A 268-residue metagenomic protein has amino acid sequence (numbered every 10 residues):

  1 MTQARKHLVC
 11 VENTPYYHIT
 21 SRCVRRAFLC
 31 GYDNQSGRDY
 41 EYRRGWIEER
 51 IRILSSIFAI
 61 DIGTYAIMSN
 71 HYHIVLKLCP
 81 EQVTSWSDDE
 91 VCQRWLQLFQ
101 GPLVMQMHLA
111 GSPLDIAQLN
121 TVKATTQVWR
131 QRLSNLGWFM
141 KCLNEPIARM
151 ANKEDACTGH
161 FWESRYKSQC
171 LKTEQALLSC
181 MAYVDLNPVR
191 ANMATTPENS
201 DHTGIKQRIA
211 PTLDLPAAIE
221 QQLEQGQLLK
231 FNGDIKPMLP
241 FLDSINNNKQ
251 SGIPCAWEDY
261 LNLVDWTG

Functional and structural regions predicted by a protein language model:
M1-G268: Short catalytic/metal-binding and nucleic-acid-binding patches
